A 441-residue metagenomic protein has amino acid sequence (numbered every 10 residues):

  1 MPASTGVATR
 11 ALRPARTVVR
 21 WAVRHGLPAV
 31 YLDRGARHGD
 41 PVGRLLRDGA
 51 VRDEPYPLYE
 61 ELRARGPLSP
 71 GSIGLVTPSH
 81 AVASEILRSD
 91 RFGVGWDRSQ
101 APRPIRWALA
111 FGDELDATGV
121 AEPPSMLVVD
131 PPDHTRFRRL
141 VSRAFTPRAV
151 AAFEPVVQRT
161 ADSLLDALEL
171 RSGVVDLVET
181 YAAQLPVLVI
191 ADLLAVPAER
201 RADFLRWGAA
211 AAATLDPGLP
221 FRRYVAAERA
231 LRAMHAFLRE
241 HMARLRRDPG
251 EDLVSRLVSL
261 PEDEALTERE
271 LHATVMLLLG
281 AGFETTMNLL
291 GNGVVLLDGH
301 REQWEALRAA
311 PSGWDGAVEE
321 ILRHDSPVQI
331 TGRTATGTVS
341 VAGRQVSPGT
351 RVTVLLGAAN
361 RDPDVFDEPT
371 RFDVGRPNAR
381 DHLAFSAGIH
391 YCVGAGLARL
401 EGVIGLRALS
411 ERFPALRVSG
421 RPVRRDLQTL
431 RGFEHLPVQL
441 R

Functional and structural regions predicted by a protein language model:
M1-R441: Cytochrome P450
